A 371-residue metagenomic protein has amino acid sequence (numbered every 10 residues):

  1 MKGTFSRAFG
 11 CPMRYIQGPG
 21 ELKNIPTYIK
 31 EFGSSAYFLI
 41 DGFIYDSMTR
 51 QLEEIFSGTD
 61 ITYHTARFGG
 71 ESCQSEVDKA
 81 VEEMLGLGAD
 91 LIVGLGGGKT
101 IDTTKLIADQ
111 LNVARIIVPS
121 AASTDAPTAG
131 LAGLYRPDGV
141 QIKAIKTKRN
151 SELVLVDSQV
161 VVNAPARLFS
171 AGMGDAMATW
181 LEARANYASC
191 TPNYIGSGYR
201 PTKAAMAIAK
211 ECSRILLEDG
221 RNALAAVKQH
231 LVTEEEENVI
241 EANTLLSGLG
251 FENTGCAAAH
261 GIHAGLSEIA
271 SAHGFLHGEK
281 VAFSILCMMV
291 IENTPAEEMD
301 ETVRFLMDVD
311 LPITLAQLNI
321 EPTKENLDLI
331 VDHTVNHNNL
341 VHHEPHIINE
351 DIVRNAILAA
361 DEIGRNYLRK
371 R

Functional and structural regions predicted by a protein language model:
M1-D90, L315: ATP/NTP phosphate-donor binding region
R7-F9, E31, L85-L87, A108 (+4 more regions): Solvent-exposed alpha-helices and their adjacent loops that cap or buttress functional pockets in soluble metabolic
M13, L111-A204: A glycine/threonine-rich phosphate-anchoring loop and its flanking beta-alpha core in nucleotide/phosphate-binding
L22, Y45-T49, K99-L106, T124-T128 (+2 more regions): Short glycine/serine/threonine-rich phosphate/pyrophosphate-binding segments that cradle anionic phosphate groups
M84-A121: A short, small-residue-rich loop immediately preceding and capping a beta-strand
I195-D308: Active-site segments that bind and position negatively charged phosphate/pyrophosphate groups
T294-R371: C-terminal charged capping/lid subdomain of soluble metabolic enzymes
